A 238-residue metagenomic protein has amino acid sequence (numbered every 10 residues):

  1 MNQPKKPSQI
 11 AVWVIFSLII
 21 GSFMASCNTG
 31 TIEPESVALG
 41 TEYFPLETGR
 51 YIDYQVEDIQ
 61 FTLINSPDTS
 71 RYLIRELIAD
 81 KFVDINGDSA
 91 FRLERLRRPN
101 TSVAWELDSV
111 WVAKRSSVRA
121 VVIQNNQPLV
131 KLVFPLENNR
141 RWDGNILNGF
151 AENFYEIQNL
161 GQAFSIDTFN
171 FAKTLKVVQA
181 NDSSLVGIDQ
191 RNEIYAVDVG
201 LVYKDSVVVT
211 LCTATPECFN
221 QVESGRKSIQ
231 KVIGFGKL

Functional and structural regions predicted by a protein language model:
M1-N2, N28: N-terminal hydrophobic targeting signals that begin at the initiator methionine
N2-V14: Bacterial N-terminal signal peptides that target proteins for export
W13-G21: Sec-dependent N-terminal signal peptides
F23-S26: C-terminal motif of bacterial Sec signal peptides marking the signal peptidase cleavage site
N28-L238: Conserved functional acidic sites
